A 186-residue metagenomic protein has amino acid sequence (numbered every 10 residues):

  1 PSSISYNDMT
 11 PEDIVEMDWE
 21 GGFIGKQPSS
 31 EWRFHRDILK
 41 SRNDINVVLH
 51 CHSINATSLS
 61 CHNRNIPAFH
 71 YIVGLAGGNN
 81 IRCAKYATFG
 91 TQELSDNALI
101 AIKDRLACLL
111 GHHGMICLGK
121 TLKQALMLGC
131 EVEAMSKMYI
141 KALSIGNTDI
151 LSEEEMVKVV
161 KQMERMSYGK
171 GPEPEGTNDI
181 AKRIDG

Functional and structural regions predicted by a protein language model:
P1-G186: Glycine-rich flexible loops
